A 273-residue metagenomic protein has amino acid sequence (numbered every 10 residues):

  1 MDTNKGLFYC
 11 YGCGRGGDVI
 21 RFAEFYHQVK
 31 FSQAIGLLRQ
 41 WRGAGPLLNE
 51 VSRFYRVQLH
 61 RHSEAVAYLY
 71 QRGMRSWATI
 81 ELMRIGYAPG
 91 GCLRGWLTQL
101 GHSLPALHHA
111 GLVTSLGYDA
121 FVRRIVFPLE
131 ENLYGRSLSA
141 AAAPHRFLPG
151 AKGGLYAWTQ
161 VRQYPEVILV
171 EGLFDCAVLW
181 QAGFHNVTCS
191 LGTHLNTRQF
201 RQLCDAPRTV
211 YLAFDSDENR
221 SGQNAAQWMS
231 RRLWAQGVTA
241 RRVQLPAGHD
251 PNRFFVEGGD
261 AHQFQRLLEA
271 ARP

Functional and structural regions predicted by a protein language model:
M1-G111, A182, D217, Q223 (+1 more regions): Non-catalytic accessory segments of DNA primases and related replication-initiation nucleases
T3-G6, I20-H27, W77-T79, H145-P149 (+3 more regions): Short alpha-helical interface patches
G6, G14, A143-R146, Y164-V167 (+1 more regions): TOPRIM fold recognition
R39, L138, V256-G259: A generic structural signal for secondary-structure junctions that act as hinges or helix/strand caps at the edges
A78-I80, A120, D205, A235: A generic structural signal for short, non-catalytic loop/turn and secondary-structure boundary residues
G91-R208, N224-A225: Phosphate-handling DNA/RNA-contact segment within nucleic-acid enzymes
